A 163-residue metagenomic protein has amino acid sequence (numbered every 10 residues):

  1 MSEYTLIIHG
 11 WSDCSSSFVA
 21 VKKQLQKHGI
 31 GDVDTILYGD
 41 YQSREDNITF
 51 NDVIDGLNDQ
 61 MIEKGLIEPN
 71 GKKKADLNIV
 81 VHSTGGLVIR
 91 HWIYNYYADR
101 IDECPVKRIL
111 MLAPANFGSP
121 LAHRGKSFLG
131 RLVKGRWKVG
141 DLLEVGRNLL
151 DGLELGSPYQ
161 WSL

Functional and structural regions predicted by a protein language model:
M1-L77: Active-site catalytic motif of lipid deacylating hydrolases and related acyltransferases
T5, H9, N51-W161: Serine-dependent carboxylesterase/thioesterase catalytic core of lipase-like alpha/beta-hydrolase/SGNH enzymes
L25, S162-L163: Broad structural signal for hydrophobic residues in well-ordered alpha-helices, predominantly aliphatic
